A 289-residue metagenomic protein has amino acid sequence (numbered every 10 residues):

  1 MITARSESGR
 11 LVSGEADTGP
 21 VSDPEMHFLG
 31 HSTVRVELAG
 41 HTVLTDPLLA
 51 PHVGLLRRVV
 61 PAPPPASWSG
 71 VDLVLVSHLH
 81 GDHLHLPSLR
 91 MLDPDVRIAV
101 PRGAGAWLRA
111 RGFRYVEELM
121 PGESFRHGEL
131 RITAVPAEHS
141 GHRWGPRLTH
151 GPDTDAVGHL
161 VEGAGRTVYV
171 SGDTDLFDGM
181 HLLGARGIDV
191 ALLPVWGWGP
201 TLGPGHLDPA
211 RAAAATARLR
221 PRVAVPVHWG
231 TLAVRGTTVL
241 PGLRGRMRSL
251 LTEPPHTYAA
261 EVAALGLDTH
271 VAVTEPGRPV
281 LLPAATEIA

Functional and structural regions predicted by a protein language model:
T3, G14-D17, R35-L79, L86-M91 (+3 more regions): Pre-active-site segment of Zn-dependent metallo-hydrolases
G19-P24, E37-V43, S124-T133, E162-V168 (+1 more regions): Beta-strand-turn-beta hairpins that frame and shape the catalytic cleft of phosphate-ester-processing enzymes
E25-F28, V53-A62, L79-H80, Y115 (+2 more regions): Short gly/ser/thr-rich secondary-structure transition/capping motifs
G30-H31, P101-W107, M120-G122: Short, polar loop motifs at secondary-structure junctions
L44-D46, G70-L84, A99-P101, Y169-T174 (+3 more regions): Active-site neighborhood of phospho(di)ester-bond hydrolases with catalytic His/Asp-centered motifs
H52, H80-L84, G105-L108, E123-R126 (+5 more regions): Active-site environment of divalent metal-dependent phosphoester hydrolases
G112-R126, P209-A289: Binuclear metal-ion centers of metallo-dependent hydrolases, dominated by the metallo-beta-lactamase
H142-L219: Active-site-proximal loop/helix segments of hydrolase catalytic cores
